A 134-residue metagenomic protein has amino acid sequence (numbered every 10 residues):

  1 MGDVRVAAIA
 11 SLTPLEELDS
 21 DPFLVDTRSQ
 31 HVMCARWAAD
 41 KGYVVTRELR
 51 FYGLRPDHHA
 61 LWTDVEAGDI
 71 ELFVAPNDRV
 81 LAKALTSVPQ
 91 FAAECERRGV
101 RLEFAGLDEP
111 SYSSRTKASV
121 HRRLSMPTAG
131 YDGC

Functional and structural regions predicted by a protein language model:
M1-C134: Short, structured surface patches at the beginning of a domain
